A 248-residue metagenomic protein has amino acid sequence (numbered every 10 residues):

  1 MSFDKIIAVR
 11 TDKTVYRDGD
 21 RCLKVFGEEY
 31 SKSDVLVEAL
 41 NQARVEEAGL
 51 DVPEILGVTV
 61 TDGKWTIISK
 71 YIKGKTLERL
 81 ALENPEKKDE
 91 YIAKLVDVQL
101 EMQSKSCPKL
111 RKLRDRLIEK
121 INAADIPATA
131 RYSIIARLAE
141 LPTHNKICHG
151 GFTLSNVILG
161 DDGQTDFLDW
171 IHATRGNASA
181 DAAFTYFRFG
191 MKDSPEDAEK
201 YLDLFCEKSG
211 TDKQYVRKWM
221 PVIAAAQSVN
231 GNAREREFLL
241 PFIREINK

Functional and structural regions predicted by a protein language model:
D4-L36: ATP-binding glycine-rich loop module of kinase domains
T14-R17, A136-A180: Active-site acidic catalytic loop and adjacent metal/ATP-binding pocket of ATP-dependent phosphoryl transfer enzymes
K32-A48: The N-lobe alphaC helix and its flanking beta3-alphaC-beta4 segment of protein kinase-like domains, centered on
E54-W65: Short beta-strand micro-motifs within the conserved protein kinase catalytic domain, predominantly in the N-lobe
G63-T76: Conserved short submotifs of the Hanks-type protein kinase catalytic core that shape the nucleotide-binding pocket
P85-R114: Internal "kinase-insert"/substrate-recognition segments embedded within catalytic cores of ATP-dependent enzymes
Q103-G150, L154, G160, P241: An alpha-helical support segment within catalytic cores of ATP-dependent transferases
F184-K248: Helix-rich C-terminal or lid/interface subdomains of diverse kinases
